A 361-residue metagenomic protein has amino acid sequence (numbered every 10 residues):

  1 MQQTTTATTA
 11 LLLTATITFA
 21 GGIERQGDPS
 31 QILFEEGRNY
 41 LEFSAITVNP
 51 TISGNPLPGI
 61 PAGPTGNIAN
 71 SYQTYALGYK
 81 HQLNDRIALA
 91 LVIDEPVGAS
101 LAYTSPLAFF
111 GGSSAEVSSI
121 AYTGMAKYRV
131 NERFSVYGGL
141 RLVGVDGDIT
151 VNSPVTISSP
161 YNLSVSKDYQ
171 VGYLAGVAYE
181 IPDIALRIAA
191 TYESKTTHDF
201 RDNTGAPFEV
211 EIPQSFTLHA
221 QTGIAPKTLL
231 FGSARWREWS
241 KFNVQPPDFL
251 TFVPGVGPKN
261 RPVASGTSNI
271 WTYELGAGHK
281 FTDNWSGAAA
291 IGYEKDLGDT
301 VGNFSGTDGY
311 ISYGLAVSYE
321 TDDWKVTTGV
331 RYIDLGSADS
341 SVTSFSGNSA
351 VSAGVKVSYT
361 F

Functional and structural regions predicted by a protein language model:
Q2-T8, L12-E95, S100-Y103: N-terminal, post-signal peptide beta-strand-biased segments of exported outer-membrane/organellar beta-barrel and other
G21-G22, G54-A62, T74-A76, Q82-F361: Outer-membrane beta-barrel porins/channels
